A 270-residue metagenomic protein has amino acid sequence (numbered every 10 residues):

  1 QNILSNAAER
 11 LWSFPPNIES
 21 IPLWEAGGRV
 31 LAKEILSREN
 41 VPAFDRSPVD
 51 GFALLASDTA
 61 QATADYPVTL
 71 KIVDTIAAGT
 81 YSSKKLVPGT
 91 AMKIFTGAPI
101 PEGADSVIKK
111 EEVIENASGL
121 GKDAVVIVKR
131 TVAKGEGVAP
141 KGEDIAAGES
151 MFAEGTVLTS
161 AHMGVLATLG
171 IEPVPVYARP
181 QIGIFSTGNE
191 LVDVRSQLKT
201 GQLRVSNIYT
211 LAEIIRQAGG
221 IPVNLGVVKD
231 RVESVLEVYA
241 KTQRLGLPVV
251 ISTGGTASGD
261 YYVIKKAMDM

Functional and structural regions predicted by a protein language model:
Q1-A64, K93, G121: Short, low-complexity N-terminal leaders and the immediately following helix N-cap/first helix
R38, S83, R244-L247: N-terminal short leaders/motifs
F44-D45, V174-V176, D260: Replace "in large, NTP-powered and nucleic-acid-processing enzymes" with "in large, NTP-powered factors and other
D50, D144, E190, P248 (+1 more regions): Acidic active-site catalytic centers that drive phospho-/nucleotidyl reactions and related ester hydrolyses
A53-N224, K229, A240: Short, glycine/charged-enriched hinge/interface segments at domain edges or termini
Q202, I208, Q217-M270: Short glycine/threonine-rich loop/turn motifs
